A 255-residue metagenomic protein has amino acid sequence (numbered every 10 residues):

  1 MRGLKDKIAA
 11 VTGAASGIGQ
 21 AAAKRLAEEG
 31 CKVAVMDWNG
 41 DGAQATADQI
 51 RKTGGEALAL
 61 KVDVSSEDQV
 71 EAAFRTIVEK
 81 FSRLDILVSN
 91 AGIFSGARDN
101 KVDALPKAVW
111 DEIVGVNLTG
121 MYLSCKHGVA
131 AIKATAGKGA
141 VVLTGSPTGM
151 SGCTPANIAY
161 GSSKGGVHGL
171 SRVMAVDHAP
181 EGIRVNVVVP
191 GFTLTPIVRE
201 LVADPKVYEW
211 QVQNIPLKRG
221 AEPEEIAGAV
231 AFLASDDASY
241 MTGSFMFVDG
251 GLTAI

Functional and structural regions predicted by a protein language model:
R2-A34: Canonical Rossmann dinucleotide-binding motif of NAD(H)/NADP(H)-dependent dehydrogenases/reductases, specifically
G40-D41, K61-A73, K107, E224-E225: The beta1-alpha1 cofactor-binding region of Rossmann-like NAD(H)/NADP(H)-dependent oxidoreductases
R83, V88, A179, R184 (+1 more regions): Short, small/polar-rich loop/turn modules that mediate ligand/substrate recognition or access, typified
R98-V114, Q211: Substrate-binding pocket helix/loop in short-chain dehydrogenase/reductase
Y122, I183, R219-V248, T253: C-terminal substrate-recognition "lid" of short-chain dehydrogenase/reductases
C125, S163, S171: Active-site helix of classical SDR
A130, V176-P180, S239: Alpha-helical segment proximal to the catalytic Tyr-Lys
